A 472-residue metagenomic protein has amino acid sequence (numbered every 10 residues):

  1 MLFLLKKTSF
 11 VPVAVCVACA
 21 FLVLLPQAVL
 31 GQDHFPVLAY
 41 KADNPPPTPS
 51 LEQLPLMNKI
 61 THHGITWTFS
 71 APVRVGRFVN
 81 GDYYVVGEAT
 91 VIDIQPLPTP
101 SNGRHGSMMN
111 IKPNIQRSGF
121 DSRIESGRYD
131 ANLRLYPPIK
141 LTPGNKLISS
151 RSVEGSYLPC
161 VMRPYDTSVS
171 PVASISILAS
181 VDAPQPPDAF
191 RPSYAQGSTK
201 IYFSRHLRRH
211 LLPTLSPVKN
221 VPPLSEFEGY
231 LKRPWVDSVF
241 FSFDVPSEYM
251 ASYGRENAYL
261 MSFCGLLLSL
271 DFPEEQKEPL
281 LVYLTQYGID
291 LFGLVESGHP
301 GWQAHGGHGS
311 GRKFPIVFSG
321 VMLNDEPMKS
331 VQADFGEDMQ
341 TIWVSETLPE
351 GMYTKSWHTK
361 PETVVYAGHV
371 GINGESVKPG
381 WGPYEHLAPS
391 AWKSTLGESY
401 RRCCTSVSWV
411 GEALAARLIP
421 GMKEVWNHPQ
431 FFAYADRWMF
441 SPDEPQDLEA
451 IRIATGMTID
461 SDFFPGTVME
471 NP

Functional and structural regions predicted by a protein language model:
M1, D325-E326: Short regulatory "switch" loops immediately downstream of catalytic or recognition motifs within protein catalytic
M1-V11: N-terminal secretory signal peptides that target proteins for export/translocation
P12-P26: Bacterial N-terminal signal peptides
Q27-G31: Signal peptide processing junction and immediate N-terminal pro/mature segment of secreted/exported proteins
Q32-K313, E326-P472: Ser/Thr/Asn(+Pro)-rich, low-complexity disordered segments
